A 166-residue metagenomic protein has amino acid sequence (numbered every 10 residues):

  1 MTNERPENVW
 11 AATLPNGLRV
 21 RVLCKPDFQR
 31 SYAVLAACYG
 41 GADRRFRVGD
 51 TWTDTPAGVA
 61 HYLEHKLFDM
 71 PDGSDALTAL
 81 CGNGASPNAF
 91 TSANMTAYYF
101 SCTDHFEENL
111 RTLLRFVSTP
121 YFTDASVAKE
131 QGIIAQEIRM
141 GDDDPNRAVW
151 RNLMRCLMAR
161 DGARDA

Functional and structural regions predicted by a protein language model:
M1-D75: His/Glu-rich zincin catalytic helix
P71-A166: Acidic/histidine-enriched segments that form metal/cofactor-coordinating and catalytic pocket/exosite environments
